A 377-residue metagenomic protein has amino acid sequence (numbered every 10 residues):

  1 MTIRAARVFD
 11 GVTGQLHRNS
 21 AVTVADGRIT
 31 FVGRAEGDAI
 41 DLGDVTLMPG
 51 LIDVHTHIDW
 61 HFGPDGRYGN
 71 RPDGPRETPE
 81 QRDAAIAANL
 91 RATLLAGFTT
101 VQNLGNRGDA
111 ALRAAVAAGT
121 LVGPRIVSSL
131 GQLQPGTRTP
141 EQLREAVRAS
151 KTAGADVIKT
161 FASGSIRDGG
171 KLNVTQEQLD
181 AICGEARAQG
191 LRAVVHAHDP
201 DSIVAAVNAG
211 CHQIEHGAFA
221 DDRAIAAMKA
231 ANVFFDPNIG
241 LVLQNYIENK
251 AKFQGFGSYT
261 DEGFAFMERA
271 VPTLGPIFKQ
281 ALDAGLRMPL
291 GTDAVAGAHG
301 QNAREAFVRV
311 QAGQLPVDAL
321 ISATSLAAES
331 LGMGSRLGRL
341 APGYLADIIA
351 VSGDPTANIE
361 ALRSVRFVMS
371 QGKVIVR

Functional and structural regions predicted by a protein language model:
M1, V8, V12-M48: Histidine-rich, glycine-flanked metal-binding segment
V45-A118, E177, D201-A209: Metal-associated gating/positioning segment near the N- to mid-region
D59-F62, V101-A111, G164-D168, H198-V204 (+3 more regions): Active-site environment of divalent metal-dependent phosphoester hydrolases
W60-D83, R91, V122-G123, V127-L130 (+2 more regions): Active-site gating loops and adjacent loop-to-helix segments of metal-dependent hydrolytic enzymes
F62-G66, R113-A114, K171, I203-A209 (+5 more regions): Histidine/acidic-residue-rich catalytic or RNA/ligand-binding cores of hydrolases and nuclease-related proteins
D83-D109, G123-L133, A153-S165, R192 (+2 more regions): Divalent metal-dependent hydrolysis catalytic cores, especially in the metallo-beta-lactamase
Q142-K151, D156-A162, G169-F235, A251 (+3 more regions): Histidine/acidic residue-rich metal-binding segments in metalloenzymes
A188-G190, Y259, R269-P355: His/Asp/Glu-enriched, well-ordered alpha-helical/loop segment that forms or immediately abuts the divalent-metal
